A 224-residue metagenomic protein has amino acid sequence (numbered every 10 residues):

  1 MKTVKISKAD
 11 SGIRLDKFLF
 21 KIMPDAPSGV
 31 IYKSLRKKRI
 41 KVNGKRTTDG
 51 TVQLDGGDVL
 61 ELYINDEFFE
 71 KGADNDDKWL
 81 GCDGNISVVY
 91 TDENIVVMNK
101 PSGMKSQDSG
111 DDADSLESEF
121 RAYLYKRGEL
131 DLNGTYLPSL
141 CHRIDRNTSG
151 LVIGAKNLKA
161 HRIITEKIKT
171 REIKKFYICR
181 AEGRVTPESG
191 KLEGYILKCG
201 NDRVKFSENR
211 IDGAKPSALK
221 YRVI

Functional and structural regions predicted by a protein language model:
M1-I224: RNA pseudouridine synthases
